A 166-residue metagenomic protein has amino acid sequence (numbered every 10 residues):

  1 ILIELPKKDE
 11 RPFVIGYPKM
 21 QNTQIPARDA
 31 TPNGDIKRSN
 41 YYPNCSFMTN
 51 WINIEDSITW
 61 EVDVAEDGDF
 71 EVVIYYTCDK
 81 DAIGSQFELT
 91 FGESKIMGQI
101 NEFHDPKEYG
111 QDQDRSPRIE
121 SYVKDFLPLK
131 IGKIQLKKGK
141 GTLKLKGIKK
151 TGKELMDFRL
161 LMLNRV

Functional and structural regions predicted by a protein language model:
L2-V166: Extracytoplasmic
